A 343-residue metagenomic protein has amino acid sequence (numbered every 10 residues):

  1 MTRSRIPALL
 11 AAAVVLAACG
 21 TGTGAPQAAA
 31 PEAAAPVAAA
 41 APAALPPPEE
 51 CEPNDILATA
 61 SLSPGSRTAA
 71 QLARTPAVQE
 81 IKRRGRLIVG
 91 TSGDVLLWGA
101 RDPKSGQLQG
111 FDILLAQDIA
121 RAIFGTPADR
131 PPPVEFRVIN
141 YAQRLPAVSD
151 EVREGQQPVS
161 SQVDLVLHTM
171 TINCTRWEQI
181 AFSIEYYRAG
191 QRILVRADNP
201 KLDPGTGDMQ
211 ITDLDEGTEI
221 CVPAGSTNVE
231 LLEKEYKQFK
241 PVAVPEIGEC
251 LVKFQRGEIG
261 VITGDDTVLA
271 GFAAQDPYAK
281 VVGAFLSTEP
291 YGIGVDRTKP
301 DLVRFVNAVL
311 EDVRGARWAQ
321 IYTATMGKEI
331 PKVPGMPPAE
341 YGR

Functional and structural regions predicted by a protein language model:
T2-R121, T126-A128, K328-R343: N-terminal hydrophobic or amphipathic helices and topogenic motifs
A38-L72, A197-K201, S226, G292-P331: Extended ligand-binding regions for polar small-molecule ligands
L87-I88, E154-L165, G260-V261, K280: Short, Asp-centered acidic motifs that coordinate Mg2+ and/or phosphate in catalytic or ligand-binding sites
I88-G90, L194, E219-C221, I262 (+1 more regions): Short, well-ordered beta-strand segments
L96, L108-G125, M170-N173, R188-V252 (+3 more regions): Bilobed "Venus flytrap"/periplasmic-binding protein-like clamshell domains and structurally analogous long
I119, V148-V152, P158, L214 (+3 more regions): Hydrophobic residues within well-ordered alpha-helices
R121, A128-I211: Acidic, polar ligand-binding/catalytic clefts
Y187-V195, D266, A270-L310, I330-R343: Periplasmic-binding protein-like
